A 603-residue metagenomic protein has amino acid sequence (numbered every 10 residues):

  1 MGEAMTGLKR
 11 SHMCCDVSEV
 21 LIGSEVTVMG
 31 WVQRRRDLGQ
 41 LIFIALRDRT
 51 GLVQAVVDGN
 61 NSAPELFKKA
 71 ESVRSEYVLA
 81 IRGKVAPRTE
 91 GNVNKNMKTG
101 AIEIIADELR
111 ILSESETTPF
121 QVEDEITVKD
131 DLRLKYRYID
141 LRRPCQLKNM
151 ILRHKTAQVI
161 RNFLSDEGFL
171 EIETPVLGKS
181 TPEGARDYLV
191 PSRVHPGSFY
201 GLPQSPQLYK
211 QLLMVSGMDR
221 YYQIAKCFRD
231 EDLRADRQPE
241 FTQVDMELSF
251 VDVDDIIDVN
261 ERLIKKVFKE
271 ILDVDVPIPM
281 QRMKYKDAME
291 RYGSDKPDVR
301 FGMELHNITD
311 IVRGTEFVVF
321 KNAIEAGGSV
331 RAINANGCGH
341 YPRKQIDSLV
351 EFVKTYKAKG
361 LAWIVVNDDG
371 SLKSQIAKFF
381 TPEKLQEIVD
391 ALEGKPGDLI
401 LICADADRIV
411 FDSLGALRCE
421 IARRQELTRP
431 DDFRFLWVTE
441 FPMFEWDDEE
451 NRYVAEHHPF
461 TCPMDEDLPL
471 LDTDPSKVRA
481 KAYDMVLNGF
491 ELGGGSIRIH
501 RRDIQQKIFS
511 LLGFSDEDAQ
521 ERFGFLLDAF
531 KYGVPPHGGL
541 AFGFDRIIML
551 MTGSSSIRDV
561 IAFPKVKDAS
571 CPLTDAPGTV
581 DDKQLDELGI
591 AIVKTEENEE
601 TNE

Functional and structural regions predicted by a protein language model:
M1-E603: Class II aminoacyl-tRNA synthetase catalytic cores and aaRS-like
